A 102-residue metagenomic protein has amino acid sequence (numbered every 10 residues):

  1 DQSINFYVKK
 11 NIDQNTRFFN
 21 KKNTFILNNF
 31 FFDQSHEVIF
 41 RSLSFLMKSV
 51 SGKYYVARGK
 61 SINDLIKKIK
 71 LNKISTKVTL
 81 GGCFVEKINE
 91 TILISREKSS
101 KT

Functional and structural regions predicted by a protein language model:
D1-T102: AMP-forming adenylation/ATP pyrophosphatase catalytic core
